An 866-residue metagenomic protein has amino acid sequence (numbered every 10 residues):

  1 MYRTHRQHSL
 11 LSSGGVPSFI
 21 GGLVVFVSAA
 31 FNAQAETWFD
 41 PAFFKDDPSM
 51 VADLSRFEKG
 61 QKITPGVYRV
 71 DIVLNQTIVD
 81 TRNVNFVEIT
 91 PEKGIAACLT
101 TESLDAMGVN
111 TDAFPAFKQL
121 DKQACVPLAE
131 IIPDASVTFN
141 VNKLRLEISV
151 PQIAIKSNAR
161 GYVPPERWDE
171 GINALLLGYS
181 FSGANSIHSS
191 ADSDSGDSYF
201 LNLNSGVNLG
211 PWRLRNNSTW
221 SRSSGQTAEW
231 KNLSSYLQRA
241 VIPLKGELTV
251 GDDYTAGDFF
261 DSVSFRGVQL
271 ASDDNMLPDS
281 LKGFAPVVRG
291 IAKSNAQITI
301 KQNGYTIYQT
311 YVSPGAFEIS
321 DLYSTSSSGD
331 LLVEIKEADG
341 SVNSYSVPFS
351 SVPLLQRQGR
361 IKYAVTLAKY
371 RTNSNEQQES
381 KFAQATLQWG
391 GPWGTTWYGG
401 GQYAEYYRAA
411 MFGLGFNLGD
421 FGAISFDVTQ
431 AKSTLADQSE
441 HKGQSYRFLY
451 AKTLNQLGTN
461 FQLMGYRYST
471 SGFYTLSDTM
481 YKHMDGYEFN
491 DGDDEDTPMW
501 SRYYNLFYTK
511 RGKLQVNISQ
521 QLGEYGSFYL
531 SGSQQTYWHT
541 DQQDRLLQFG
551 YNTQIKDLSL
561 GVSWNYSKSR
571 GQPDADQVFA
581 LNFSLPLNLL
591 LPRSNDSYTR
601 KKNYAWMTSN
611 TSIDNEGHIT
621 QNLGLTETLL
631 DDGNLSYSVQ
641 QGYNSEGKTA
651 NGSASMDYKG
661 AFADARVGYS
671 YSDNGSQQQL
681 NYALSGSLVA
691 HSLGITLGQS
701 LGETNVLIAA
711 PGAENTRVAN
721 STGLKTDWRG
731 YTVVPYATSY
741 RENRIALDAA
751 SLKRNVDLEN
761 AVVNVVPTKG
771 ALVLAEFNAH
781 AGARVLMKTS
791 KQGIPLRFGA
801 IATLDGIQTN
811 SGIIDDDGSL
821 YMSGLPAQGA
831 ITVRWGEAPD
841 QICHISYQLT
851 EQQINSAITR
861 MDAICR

Functional and structural regions predicted by a protein language model:
M1-K62: Cleavable N-terminal targeting peptides that direct proteins into the secretory/outer-membrane pathway or into
E36-K59, T64-D71, T100-M107, F114 (+11 more regions): Flexible, glycine-rich linker and terminal segments associated with outer-membrane beta-barrel/transport systems
P65-N83: Eukaryote-biased recognition of intrinsically disordered, low-complexity regulatory segments
R82-A96, K122-Q123: Short acidic/polar beta-strand-loop edge motifs in secreted extracellular and Gram-negative envelope-associated
G94-L99, G196, A404: Soluble non-cytosolic domains of exported or imported proteins
S205, V365-S374, E379, A383-G401 (+2 more regions): Core alpha-helical transmembrane segments of integral membrane proteins
I319-D330: Extracytoplasmic assembly/pore-lining segments of large envelope/extracellular complexes
